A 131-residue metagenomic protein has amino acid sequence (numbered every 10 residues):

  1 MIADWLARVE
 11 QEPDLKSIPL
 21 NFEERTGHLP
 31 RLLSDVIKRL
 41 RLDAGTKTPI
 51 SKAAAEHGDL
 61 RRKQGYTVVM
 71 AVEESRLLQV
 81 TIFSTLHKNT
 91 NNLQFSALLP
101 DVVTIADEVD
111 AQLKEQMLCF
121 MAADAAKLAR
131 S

Functional and structural regions predicted by a protein language model:
M1-V69: N-terminal low-complexity or simple alpha-helical regulatory segments that function as activation/interaction modules
T48-R130: Long, amphipathic alpha-helical coupling/dimerization segments that relay conformational signals between
